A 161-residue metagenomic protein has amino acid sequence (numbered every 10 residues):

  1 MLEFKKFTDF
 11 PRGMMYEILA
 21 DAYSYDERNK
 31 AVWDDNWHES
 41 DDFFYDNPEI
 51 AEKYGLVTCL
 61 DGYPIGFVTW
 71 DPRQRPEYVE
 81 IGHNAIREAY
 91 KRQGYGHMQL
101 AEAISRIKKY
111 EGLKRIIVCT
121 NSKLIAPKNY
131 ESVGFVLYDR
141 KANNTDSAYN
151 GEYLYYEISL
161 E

Functional and structural regions predicted by a protein language model:
M1-G13, E17, S159-E161: Conserved N-terminal entry element of GNAT/NAT acetyltransferase domains
E3, D9, A20-Y45: Conserved GNAT-fold acetyl-CoA-binding loop/helix
Y45-E52: Short loop/turn motifs at secondary-structure junctions and domain boundaries
V57, Y63-P72, Y78-E80, A85: Conserved beta-strand in the GNAT
I86, R92-S105, E131-S132: Conserved acetyl-CoA-binding loop-helix of GNAT-fold acetyltransferases
I107-T120: Conserved GNAT acetyl-CoA-binding A-motif
I117-P127, N143-Y149: Conserved beta-strand-loop-alpha-helix junction that forms the acyl-donor binding cleft
E131-R140: Conserved acetyl-CoA-binding loop of GNAT-fold acetyltransferases
